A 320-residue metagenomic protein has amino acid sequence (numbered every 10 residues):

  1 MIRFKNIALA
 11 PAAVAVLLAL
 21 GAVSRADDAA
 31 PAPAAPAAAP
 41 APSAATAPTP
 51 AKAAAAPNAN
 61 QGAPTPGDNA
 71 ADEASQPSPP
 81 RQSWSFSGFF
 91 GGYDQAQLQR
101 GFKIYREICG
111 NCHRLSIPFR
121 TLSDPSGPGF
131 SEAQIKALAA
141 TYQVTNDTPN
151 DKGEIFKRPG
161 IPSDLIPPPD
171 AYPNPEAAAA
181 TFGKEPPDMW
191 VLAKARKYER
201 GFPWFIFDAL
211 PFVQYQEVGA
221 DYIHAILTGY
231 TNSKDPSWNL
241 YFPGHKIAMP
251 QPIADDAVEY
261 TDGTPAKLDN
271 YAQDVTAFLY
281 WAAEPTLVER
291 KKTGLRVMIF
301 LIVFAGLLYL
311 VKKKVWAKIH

Functional and structural regions predicted by a protein language model:
A10-A19: Bacterial N-terminal signal peptides
A22-A26: Sec/Tat signal peptide C-region and signal peptidase I cleavage site
D27-D72: Long, low-complexity intrinsically disordered segments that are proline/alanine-rich with interleaved serine/threonine
D68, Q76-K103, R114-P128, E132 (+3 more regions): Electrostatic cytochrome c docking/interface patches
K103-L115, S163, P167-A171, E185-K194 (+2 more regions): C-type cytochrome heme c attachment motif
K184-D235: Acidic, glycine-rich loop-and-strand cores that form catalytic or ligand-binding grooves in diverse globular domains
Y241-P243, M249-E284: Extended, hydrophilic extramembrane loops/domains of integral membrane proteins
R290-T293, I302-H320: Juxtamembrane interface at the cytosolic side of transmembrane helices
